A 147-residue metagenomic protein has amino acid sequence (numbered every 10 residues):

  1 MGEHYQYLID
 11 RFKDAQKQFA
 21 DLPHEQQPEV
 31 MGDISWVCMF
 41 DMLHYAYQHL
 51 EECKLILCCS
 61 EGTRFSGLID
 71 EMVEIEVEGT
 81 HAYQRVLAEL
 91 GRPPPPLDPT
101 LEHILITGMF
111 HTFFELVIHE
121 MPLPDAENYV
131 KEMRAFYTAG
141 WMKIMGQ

Functional and structural regions predicted by a protein language model:
M1-D21, V37-D41, G67, E71-E74 (+2 more regions): Alpha-helical structural segments
Y7, R11-Q18, E52, G108 (+1 more regions): Solvent-exposed, amphipathic alpha-helical segments
D10-S35, Y83-P93: Short, flexible, glycine-rich and Lys/Arg-enriched loop motifs at helix boundaries that contact anionic partners
A15-A20, H24-Q26, Y45-T63: Amphipathic alpha-helical segments used for helix-helix packing
D33, V37-Q48, T63-E89, T100-T107: Amphipathic alpha-helical packing segments from all-alpha helical-bundle domains
I56-V73, D125-W141: C-terminal/domain-terminus segments
Y83-F136, M145: Hydrophobic/aromatic-rich alpha-helical bundle segments in the mid-to-C-terminal region
